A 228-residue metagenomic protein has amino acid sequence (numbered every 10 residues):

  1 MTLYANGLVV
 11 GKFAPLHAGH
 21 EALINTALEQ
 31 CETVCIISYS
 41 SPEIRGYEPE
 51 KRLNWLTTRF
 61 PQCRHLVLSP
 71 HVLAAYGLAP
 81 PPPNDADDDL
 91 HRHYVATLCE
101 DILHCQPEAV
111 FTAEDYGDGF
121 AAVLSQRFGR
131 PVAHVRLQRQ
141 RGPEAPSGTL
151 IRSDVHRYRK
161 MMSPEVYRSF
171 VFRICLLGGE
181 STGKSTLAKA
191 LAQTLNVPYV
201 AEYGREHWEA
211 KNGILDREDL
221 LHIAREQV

Functional and structural regions predicted by a protein language model:
M1-R173: Nucleotidyltransferase catalytic core that binds NTPs
L176: Active-site donor-nucleotide binding/catalytic segment of nucleotide-sugar enzymes
E180: The conserved Walker
G183: Conserved glycine(s) of the Walker
K189-V228: Conserved substrate/cofactor phosphate-moiety recognition/catalytic segment in nucleotide-dependent phosphotransferases
